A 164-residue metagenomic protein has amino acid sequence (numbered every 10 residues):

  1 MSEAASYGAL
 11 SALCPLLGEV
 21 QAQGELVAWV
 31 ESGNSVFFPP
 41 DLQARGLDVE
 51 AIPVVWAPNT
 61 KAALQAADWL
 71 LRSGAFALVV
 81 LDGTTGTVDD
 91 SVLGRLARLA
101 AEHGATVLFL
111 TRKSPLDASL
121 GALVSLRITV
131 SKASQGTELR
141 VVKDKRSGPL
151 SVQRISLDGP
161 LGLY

Functional and structural regions predicted by a protein language model:
M1-Y164: N-terminal regions of ATP-driven nucleic-acid and macromolecular assemblies, encompassing P-loop NTP-binding domains
